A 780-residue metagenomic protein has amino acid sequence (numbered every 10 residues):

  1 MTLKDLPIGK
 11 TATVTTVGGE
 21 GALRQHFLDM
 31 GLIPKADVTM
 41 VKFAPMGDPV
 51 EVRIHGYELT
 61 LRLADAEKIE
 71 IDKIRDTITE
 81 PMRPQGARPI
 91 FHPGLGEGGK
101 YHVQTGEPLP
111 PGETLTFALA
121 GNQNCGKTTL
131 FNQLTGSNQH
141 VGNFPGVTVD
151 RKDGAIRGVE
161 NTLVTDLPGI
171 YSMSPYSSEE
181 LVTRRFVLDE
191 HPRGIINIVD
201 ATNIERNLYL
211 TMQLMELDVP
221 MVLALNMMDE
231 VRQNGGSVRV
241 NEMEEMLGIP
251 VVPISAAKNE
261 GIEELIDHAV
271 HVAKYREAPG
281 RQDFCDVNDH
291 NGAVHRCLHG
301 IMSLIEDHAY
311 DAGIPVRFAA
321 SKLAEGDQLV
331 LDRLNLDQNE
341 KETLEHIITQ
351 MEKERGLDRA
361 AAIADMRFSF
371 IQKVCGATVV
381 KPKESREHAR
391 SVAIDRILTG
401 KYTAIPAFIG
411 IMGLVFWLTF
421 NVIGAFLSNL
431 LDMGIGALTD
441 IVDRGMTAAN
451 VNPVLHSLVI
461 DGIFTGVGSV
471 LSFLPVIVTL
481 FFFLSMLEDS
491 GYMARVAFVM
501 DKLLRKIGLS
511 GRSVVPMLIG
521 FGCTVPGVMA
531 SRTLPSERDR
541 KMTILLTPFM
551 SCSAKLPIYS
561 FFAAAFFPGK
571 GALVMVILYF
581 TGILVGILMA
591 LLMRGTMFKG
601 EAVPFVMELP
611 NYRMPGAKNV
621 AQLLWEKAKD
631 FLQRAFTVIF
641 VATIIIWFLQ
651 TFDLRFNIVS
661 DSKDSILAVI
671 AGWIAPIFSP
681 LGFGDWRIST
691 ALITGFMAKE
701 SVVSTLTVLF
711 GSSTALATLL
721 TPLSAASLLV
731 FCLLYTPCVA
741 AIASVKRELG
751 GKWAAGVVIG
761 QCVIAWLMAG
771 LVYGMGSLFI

Functional and structural regions predicted by a protein language model:
I90-S172, E190: Conserved G1/Walker A P-loop phosphate-binding module
V159, R184-V251, I558: Conserved C-terminal guanine-recognition region of P-loop GTPase G domains, centered on the G4
V231-D286: Canonical P-loop GTPase G-domain recognition
G248, Y275, Q282-V451, I658 (+1 more regions): Extended helical scaffolds that flank P-loop GTPase cores
E354, A361-A362, K381, V422-I463 (+4 more regions): Extended, low-charge hydrophobic alpha-helical regions
A407-L418, L480-S485, A563-A565, L578-L592 (+3 more regions): Hydrophobic core segments of alpha-helical transmembrane domains in multi-pass membrane transport and ion-translocation
M433, A437-I441, A494-T524, K599-L623 (+1 more regions): Juxtamembrane inter-helical linkers in multi-pass membrane proteins
F549, S553-V576, A740-G750, L771-I780: Transmembrane helix-loop junctions at the membrane interface of multipass transporters and ion channels
